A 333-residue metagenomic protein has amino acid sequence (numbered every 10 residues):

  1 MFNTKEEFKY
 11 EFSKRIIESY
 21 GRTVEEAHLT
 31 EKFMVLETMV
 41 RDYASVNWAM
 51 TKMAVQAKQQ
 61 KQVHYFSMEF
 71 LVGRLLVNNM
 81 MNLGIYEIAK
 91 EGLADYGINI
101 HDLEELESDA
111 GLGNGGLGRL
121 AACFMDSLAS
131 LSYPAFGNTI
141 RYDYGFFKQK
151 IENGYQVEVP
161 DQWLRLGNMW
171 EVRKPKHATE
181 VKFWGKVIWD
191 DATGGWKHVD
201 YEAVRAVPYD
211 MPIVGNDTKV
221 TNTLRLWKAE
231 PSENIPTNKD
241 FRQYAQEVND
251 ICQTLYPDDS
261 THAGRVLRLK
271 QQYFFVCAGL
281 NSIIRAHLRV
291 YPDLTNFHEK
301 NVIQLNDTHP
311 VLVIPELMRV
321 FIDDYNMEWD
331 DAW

Functional and structural regions predicted by a protein language model:
M1-W333: A conserved ligand/cofactor-binding region detector
